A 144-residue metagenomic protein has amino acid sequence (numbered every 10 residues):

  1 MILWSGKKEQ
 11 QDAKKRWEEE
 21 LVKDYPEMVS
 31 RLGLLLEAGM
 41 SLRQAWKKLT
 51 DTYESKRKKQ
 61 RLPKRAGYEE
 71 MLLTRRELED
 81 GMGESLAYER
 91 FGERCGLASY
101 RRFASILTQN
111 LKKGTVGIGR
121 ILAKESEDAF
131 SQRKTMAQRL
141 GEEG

Functional and structural regions predicted by a protein language model:
M1-E27, E89, E93-F103, K113-G144: Hydrophobic alpha-helical signal-anchor/transmembrane segments
I2-L86, G119, K134: Juxtamembrane/interface alpha-helical elements of multi-pass membrane proteins
L36-A38, T108-V116: Short intracellular "coupling" helices and adjacent cytoplasmic loop segments at the cytosolic face of multi-pass
